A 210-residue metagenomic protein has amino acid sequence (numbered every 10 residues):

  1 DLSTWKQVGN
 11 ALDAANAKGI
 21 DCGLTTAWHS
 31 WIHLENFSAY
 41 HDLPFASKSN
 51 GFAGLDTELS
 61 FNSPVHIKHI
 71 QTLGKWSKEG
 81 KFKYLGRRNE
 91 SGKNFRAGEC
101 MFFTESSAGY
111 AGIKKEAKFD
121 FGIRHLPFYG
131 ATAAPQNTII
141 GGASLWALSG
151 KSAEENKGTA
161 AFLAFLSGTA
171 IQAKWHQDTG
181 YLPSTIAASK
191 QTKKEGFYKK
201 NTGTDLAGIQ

Functional and structural regions predicted by a protein language model:
S3-G9, K83-A97: Short helix-initiation/N-cap motifs at beta->coil->alpha
K6-E58, C100: Extracytoplasmic/periplasmic solute-binding protein
G9-A15, G54-L85: Glycine-centered hinge/linker elements that transmit conformational signals in sensory and ligand-binding systems
G23, M101-S106, G122-R124: Paired acidic/hydrophobic, glycine-rich loop segments that form the ligand-binding mouth/hinge of periplasmic-binding
L43-K68, F128-T138, K190-K200: Short, solvent-exposed loop/beta-turn-alpha elements that line the ligand-binding surface or hinge of extracytoplasmic
R88, E105-Y110, L126-P127, G141-A143: Beta->alpha turn/N-cap motifs
K115-L182: Extracytoplasmic/periplasmic substrate-recognition and gating elements
R124-L126, H176-Q210: Long, aromatic- and glycine/proline-rich binding clefts that accommodate carbohydrate-like moieties
